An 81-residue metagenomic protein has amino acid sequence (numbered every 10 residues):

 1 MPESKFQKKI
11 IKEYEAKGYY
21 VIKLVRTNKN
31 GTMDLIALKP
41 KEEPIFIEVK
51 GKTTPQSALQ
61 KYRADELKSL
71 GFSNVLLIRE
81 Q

Functional and structural regions predicted by a protein language model:
M1-Q81: Catalytic phosphate/metal-binding cores of nucleic-acid and nucleotide-processing enzymes, i.e., regions that mediate
